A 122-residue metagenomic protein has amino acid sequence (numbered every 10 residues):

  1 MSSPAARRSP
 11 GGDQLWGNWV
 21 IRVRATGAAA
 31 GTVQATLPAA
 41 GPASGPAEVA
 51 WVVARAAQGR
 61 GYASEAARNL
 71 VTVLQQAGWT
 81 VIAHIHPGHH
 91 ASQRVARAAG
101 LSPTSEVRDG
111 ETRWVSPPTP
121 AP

Functional and structural regions predicted by a protein language model:
M1-A56, N69, V73-T80, H84 (+2 more regions): GNAT-family acyltransferases
G59-S64: Glycine-rich acyl-CoA binding loop
H90-S92: Catalytic nucleophile serine of serine hydrolases, specifically the conserved "nucleophile elbow" pentapeptide
A96: Conserved active-site tyrosine of GNAT-family acetyltransferases
